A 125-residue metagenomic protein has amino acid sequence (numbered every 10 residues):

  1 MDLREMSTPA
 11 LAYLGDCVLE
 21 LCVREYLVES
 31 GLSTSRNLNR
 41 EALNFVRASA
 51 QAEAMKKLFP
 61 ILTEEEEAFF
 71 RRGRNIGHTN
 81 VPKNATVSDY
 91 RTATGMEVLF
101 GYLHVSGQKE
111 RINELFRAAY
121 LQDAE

Functional and structural regions predicted by a protein language model:
M1-E125: Double-stranded RNA-binding/processing signature
